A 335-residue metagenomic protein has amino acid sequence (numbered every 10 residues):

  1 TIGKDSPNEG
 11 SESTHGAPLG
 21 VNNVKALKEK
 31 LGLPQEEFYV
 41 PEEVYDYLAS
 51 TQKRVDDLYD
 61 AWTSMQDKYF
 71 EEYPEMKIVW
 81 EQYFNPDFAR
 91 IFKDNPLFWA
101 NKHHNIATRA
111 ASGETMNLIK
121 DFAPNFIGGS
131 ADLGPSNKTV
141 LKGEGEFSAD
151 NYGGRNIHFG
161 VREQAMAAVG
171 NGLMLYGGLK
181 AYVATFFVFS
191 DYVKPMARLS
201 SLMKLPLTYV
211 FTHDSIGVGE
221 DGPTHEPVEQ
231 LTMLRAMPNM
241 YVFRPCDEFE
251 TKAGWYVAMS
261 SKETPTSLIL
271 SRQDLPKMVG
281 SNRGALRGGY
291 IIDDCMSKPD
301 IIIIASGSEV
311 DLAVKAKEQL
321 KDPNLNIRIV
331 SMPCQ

Functional and structural regions predicted by a protein language model:
T1, H158-I302, D311, I327-V330: Conserved thiamine diphosphate
T1-R162, G172, I302: Conserved acidic/glycine
D5-N8, K138-L141, Y192-P195, E220 (+1 more regions): A short acidic (Asp/Glu
A26, N324-Q335: Catalytic-core signal marking the mid-to-C-terminal active-site face
E29-E36, S64-E75, D121-N125, L175 (+4 more regions): Generic secondary-structure signature for well-ordered alpha-helical cores
S112, M116, M166, G170 (+1 more regions): Short, highly selective alpha-helical patches that border small-molecule cofactor pockets in redox/cofactor-processing
G129, V210, I304-S306: Short hydrophobic segments within beta-strands
A305-R328: Redox- and metal-dependent alpha/beta enzyme cores, enriched for Fe-S-associated oxidoreductases and cofactor-handling
